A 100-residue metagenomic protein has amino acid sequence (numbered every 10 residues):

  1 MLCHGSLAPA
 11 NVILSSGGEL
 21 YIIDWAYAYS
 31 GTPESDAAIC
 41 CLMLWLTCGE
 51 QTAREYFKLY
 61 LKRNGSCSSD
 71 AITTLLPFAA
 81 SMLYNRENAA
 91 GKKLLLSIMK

Functional and structural regions predicted by a protein language model:
M1-S35: Active-site acidic catalytic loop and adjacent metal/ATP-binding pocket of ATP-dependent phosphoryl transfer enzymes
I39-K100: Helix-rich C-terminal or lid/interface subdomains of diverse kinases
